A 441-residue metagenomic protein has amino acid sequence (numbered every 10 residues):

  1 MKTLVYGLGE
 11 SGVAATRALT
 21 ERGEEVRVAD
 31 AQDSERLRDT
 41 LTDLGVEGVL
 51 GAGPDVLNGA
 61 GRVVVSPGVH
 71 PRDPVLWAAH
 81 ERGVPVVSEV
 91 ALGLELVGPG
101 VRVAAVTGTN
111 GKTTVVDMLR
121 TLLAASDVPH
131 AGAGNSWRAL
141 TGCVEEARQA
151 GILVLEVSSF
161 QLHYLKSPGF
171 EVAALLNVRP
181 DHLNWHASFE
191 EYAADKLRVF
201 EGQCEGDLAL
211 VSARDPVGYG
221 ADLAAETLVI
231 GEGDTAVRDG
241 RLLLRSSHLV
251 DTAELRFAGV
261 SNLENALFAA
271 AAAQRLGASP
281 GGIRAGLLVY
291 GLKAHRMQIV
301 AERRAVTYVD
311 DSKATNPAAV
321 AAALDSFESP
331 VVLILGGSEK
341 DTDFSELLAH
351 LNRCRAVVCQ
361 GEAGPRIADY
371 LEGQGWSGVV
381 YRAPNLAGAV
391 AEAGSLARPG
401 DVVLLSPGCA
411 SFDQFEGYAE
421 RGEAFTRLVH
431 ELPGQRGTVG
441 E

Functional and structural regions predicted by a protein language model:
M1-S88, L92, A258, L432-Q435: N-terminal leader/targeting and accessory segments in enzymes
K2, A14-R22, G100, L249-C354 (+1 more regions): Nucleotide phosphate-binding/pyrophosphate-handling subdomain across enzymes that bind or process nucleotide phosphates
L4, R27, A131, V358 (+1 more regions): Conserved beta-strand positions in the Rossmann-like core of class I SAM-dependent methyltransferases
L19, V63, V106, N135 (+11 more regions): Residue-level signal for inorganic ion chemistry
E25-A31, A209-A213, I334-L335, C354-A363: Short internal beta-strands
D30, L50-A52, V87-L92, A131-G134 (+5 more regions): Beta-strand->loop->alpha-helix junctions that form or flank phosphate-binding loops in nucleotide-handling enzymes
R38-V46, F344-D401, G440-E441: C-terminal helical cap/extension that packs against the catalytic core of soluble nucleotide-cofactor enzymes
V56, P67-A213, V217-E226, D413 (+1 more regions): Phosphate-binding loop of NTP-binding sites
